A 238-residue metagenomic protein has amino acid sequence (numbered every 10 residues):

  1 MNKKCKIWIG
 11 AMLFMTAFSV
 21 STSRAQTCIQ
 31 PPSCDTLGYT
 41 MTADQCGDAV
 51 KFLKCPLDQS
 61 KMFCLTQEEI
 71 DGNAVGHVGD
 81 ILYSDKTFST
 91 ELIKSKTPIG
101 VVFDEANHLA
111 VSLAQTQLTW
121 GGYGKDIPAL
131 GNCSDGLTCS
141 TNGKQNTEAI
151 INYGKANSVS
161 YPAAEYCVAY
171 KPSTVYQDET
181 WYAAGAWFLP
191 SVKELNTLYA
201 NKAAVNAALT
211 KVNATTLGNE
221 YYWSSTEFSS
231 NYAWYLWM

Functional and structural regions predicted by a protein language model:
M1-G10: Bacterial N-terminal signal peptides that target proteins for export
G10-S19: Bacterial N-terminal signal peptides
F14, A25-A183: Short, compositionally biased
F18, T180-Y182, T216: Generic structural signal for beta-strand residues in well-ordered domains
K51, V192-M238: C-terminal, surface-exposed recognition/capping segments
A186: Mobile, glycine-rich extracellular loop/lid and propeptide segments that shape or gate substrate/ligand access
L189: Polar, enzyme-active/binding microenvironments
